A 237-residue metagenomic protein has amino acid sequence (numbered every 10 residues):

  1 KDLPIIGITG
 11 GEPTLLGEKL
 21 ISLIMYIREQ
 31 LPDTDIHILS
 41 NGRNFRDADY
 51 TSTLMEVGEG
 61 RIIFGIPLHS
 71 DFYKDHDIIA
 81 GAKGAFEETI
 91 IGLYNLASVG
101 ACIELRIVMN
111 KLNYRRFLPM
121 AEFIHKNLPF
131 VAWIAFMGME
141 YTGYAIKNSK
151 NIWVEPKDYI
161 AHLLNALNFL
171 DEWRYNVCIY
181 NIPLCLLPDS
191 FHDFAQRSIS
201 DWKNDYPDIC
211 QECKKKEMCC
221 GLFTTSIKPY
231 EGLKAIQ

Functional and structural regions predicted by a protein language model:
K1-G10, L233-Q237: Short Fe-S-cluster ligation motifs
P4-I8, L31, D35-H37, R61-G65 (+2 more regions): Conserved C-terminal portion of the radical SAM core fold that forms the substrate/S-adenosylmethionine-binding
G10, L68, G138, E217 (+1 more regions): Residues that line or immediately flank small-molecule/substrate-binding pockets and catalytic motifs
P13-G58, L68-K74, A82-E88, I107-M120: Canonical radical SAM enzyme core domain
I21-R28, Y114-A132, L187-N204: Short, electropositive alpha-helical surface patch
F72-I79, G143-N148: A short acidic, helix-capping loop that chelates divalent metal ions and anchors anionic groups
I78-G84, S149-E155: Short glycine-enriched, charge-decorated loop/helix-capping segments at active-site entrances that position
P188-Q237: Flexible mid-to-C-terminal extensions adjoining Fe-S/redox cofactors in radical SAM and related proteins
